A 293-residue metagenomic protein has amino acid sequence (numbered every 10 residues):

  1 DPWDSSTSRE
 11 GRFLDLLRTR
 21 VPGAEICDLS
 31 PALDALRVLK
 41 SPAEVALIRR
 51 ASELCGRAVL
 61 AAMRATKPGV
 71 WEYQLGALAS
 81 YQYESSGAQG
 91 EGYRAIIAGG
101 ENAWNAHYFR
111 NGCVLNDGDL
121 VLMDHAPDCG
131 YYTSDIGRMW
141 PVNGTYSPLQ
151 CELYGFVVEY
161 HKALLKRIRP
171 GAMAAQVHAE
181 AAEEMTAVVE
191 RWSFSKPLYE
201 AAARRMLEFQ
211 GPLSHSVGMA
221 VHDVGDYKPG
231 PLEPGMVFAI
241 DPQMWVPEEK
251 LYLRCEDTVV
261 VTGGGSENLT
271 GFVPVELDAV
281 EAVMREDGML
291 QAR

Functional and structural regions predicted by a protein language model:
D1-R293: Active-site neighborhoods and metal-handling regions in enzymes and metal-associated proteins
